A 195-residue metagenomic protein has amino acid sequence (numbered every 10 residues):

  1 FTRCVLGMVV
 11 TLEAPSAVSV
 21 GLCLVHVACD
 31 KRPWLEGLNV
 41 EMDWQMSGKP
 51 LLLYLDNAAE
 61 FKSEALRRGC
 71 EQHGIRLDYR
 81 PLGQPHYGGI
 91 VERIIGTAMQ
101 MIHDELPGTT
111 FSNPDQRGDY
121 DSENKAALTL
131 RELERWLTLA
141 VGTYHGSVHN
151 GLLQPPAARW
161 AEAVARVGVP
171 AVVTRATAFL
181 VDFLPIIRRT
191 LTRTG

Functional and structural regions predicted by a protein language model:
F1-G37, P50-L51, Y79-L82: A short, conserved beta-strand element enriched in hydrophobic/aromatic residues
R3, L53-D56, G88, Y144: Short, conserved catalytic/metal-binding motifs centered on acidic residues
P15-V18, E60-S63, P85-Y87, G151-L152 (+1 more regions): Flexible loop/turn segments at secondary-structure boundaries
V27-L35, N57, H73-L77, A98 (+2 more regions): A generic secondary-structure signal for well-formed alpha-helical elements
E36-F61: Acidic/histidine-rich, metal-coordinating catalytic segments
L55, S63-H73, D78-D121: RNase H-like two-metal-ion nuclease catalytic core shared by retroviral integrases and related mobile-element nucleases
D121-E132: C-terminal or mid-to-C-terminal helical accessory/interaction module adjacent to the motor/catalytic core
R135-G195: C-terminal, beta-rich DNA-binding module of retroviral/retroelements integrases
